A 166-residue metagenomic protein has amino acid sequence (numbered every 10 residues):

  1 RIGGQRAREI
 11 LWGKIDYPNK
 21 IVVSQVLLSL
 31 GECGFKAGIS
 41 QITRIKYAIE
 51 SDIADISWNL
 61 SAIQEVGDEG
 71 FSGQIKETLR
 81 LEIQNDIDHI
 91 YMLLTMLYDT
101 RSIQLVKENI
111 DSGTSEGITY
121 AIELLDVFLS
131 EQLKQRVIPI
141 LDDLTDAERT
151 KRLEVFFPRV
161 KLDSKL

Functional and structural regions predicted by a protein language model:
R1-G4, I10-G13, S24-F35, L60-Q64 (+4 more regions): Structural detector for internal amphipathic alpha-helices that build alpha-solenoid repeat scaffolds
G4-D16, F35-S51, F71-Q74, D99-E108 (+2 more regions): Amphipathic alpha-helical scaffolding segments comprising HEAT/armadillo-like alpha-solenoid repeats
R6, I21-V22, N85, R101 (+2 more regions): Structural detector for tandem alpha-solenoid helical repeats, activating at a conserved register within the helical
P18-I21, I83, G113-S115, T145-D146: Short inter-helical turns and helix N-cap capping residues of alpha-solenoid HEAT/ARM repeat scaffolds
K20-V23, E50-D52, E131, L144-E148: Short alpha-helical linear motifs
K46-R101, L105-I110: Extended repeat-based solenoid scaffolds, especially LRR ectodomains and other repeat-derived architectures
Y91-L94, T114-G117, V137, L141: Extended, charge-rich low-complexity regions and/or helical-solenoid scaffolds
I138-L166: Long, charged amphipathic helices and adjacent flexible linkers at domain junctions
